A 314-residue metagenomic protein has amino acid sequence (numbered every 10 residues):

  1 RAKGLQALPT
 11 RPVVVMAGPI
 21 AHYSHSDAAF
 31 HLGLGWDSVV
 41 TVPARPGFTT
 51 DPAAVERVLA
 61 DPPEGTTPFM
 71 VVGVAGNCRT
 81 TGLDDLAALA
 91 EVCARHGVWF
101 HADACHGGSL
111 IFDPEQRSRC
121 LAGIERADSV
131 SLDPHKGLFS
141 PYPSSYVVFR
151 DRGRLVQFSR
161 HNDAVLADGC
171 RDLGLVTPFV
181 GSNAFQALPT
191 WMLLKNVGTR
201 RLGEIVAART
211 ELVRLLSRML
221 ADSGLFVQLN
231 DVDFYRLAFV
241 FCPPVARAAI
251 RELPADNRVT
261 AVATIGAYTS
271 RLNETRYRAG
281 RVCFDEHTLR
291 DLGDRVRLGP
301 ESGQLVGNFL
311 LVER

Functional and structural regions predicted by a protein language model:
R1-G153: Conserved PLP-enzyme active-site core in the AAT-like
R11-V13, F69, D233-Y235, L305-F309: Short amphipathic alpha-helical segments
G18, H22, F48, P52 (+5 more regions): Generic structural signal for well-ordered, non-membrane alpha-helical segments in soluble metabolic enzymes
V40-P46, V71, W99-C105, H161-D163 (+3 more regions): A generic structural motif
A60-E64, A94, L110, L132 (+5 more regions): Hydrophobic alpha-helix feature that most strongly marks membrane-spanning transmembrane helices and their immediate
N77, D113, A122-G224, L229-D231: Active-site C-terminal subdomain of aminotransferase-like
L175-N183, A187-V197, R201-V206, S217-G303: Conserved small-domain helix->loop->beta segment predominantly found in fold-type I
V240, L310-V312: Short hydrophobic/aromatic beta-strand micro-patches that form the beta-sheet surface supporting nucleotide- or nucleic
